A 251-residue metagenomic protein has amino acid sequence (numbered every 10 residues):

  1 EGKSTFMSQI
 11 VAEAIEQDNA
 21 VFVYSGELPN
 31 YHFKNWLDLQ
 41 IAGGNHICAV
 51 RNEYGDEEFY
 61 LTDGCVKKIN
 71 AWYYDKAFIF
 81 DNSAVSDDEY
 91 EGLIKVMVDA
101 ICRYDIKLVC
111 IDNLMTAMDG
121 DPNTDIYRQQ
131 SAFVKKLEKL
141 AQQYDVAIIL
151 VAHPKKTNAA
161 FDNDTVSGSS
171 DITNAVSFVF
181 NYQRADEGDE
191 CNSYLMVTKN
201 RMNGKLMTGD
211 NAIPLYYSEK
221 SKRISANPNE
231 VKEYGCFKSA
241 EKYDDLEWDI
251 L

Functional and structural regions predicted by a protein language model:
E1-I111, T116-V151, N158, F178: Glycine-rich nucleotide-phosphate-binding loops and adjacent flexible coil segments
C48-V50, Y54-Y60, N70-Y74, F78 (+3 more regions): C-terminal regions of RecA-like/P-loop NTPase motor modules
